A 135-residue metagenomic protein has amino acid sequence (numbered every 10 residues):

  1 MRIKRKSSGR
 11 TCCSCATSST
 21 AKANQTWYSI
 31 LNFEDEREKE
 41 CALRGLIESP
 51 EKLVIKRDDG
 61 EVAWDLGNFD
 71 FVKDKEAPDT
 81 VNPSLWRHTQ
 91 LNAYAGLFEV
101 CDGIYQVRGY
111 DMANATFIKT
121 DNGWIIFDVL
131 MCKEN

Functional and structural regions predicted by a protein language model:
R5, G9-Y94: N-terminal pre-domain segments of enzymes
Q90-N135: Conserved beta-strand hairpin/beta-sheet module of binuclear metal-dependent hydrolase folds, prominently
